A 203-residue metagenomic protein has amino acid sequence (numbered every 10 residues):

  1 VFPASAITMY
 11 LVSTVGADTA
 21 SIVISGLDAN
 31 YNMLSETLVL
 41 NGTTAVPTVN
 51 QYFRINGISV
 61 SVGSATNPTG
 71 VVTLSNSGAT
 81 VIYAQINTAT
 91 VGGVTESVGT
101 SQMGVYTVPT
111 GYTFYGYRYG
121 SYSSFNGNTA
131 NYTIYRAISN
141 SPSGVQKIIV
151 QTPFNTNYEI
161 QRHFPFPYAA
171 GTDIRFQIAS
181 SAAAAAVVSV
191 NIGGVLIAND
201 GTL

Functional and structural regions predicted by a protein language model:
V1-R54, V62-L203: Beta-strand-centric surfaces of beta-sandwich/beta-rich domains
